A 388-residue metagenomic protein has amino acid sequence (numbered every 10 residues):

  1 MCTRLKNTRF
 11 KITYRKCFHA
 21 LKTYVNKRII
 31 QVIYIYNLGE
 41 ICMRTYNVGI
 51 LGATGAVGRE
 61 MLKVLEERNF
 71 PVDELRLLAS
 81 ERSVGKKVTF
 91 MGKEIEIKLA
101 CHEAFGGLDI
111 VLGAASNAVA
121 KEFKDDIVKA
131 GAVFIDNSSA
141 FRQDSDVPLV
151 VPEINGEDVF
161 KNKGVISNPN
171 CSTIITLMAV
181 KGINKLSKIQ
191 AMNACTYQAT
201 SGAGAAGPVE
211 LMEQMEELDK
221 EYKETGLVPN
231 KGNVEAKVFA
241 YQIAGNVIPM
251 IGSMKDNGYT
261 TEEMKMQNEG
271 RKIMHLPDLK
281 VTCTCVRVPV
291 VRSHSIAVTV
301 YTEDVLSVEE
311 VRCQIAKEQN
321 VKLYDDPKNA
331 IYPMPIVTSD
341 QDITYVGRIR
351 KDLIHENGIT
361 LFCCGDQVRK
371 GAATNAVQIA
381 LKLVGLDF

Functional and structural regions predicted by a protein language model:
R15, K22-C42: Short, Lys/Arg-enriched N-terminal segments with co-localized hydrophobic residues within the first ~10-30 amino acids
G39-Y241, L279-K280, V308, T344-Y345 (+4 more regions): N-terminal Rossmann-like NAD(P) cofactor-binding subdomain of oxidoreductases, focused on the glycine-rich
V111, T200-F388: Charged docking surfaces used in two-component/phosphorelay signaling
